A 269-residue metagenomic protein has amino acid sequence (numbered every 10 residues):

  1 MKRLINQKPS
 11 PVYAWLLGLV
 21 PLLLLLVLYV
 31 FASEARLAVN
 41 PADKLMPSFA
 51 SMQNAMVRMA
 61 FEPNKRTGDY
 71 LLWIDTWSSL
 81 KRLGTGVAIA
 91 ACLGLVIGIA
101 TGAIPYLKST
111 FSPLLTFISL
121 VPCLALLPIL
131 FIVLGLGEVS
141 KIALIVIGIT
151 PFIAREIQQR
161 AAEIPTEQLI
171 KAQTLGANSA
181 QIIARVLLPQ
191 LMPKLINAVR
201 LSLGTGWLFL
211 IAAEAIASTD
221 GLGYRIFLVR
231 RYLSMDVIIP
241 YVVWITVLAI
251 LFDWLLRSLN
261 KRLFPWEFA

Functional and structural regions predicted by a protein language model:
M1-L23, L256-A269: Transmembrane alpha-helical segments of polytopic membrane transport and secretion proteins
A14, G18, R82, Y224-A249: Pore-lining and gate-forming transmembrane alpha-helices of multi-pass membrane transport proteins
L37-A88: Periplasmic/extracellular loop-to-transmembrane helix junction in inner-membrane transport proteins
W73-K81, K108, L115-I118, G135 (+5 more regions): Alpha-helical membrane-interface segments at transmembrane helix boundaries
L83, V87-A103, K194, A198-I211 (+5 more regions): Hydrophobic positions within alpha-helical transmembrane segments of bacterial inner-membrane proteins
L93-F131, R155-Q159, E163: Cytoplasmic-entry segments and transmembrane alpha-helices of multi-pass inner-membrane transporters
L136-L201, L208-L210: Membrane-cytosol interface at the C-terminal ends of specific transmembrane alpha-helices in multi-pass membrane
A162, P240-A269: C-terminal transmembrane helix and the adjacent membrane-cytosol boundary/short C-terminal tail of inner/organellar
